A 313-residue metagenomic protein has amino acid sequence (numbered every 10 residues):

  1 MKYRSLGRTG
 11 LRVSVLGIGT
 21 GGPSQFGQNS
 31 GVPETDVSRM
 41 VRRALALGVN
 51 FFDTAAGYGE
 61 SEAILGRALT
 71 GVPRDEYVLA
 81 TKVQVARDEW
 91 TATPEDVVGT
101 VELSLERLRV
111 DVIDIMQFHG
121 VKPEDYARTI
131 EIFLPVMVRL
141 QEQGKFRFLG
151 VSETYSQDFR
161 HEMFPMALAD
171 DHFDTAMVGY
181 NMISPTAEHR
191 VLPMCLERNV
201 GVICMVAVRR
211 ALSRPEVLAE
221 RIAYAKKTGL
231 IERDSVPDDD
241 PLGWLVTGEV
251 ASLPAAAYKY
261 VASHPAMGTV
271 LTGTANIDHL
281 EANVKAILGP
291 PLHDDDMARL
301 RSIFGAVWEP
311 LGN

Functional and structural regions predicted by a protein language model:
M1-Y77: N-terminal binding-site loop/beta-alpha segment at the start of enzyme catalytic domains that lines or forms
L6, I18, A44, F52 (+10 more regions): Conserved, mostly hydrophobic/aromatic
G7-R12, G66-V78, E102-V110, V138-E142 (+3 more regions): Acidic (Asp/Glu)-rich catalytic clusters
V13-G17, N50-F51, G57, E76-K82 (+5 more regions): Structural preference for beta-strand elements that scaffold enzyme active sites
G22-T35, V83-D96, K122-A127, Y155-D158 (+1 more regions): Active-site mouth loops of central-metabolism enzymes
S30-A44, A92-L108, Q157-A167, L253-Y258: Short, acidic/polar
L105-E124, R128: Active-site groove signature of glycoside hydrolases
V121-N313: Beta/alpha (TIM)-barrel catalytic core signal, keyed to glycine-rich beta->alpha loops juxtaposed to Asp/Glu that bind
